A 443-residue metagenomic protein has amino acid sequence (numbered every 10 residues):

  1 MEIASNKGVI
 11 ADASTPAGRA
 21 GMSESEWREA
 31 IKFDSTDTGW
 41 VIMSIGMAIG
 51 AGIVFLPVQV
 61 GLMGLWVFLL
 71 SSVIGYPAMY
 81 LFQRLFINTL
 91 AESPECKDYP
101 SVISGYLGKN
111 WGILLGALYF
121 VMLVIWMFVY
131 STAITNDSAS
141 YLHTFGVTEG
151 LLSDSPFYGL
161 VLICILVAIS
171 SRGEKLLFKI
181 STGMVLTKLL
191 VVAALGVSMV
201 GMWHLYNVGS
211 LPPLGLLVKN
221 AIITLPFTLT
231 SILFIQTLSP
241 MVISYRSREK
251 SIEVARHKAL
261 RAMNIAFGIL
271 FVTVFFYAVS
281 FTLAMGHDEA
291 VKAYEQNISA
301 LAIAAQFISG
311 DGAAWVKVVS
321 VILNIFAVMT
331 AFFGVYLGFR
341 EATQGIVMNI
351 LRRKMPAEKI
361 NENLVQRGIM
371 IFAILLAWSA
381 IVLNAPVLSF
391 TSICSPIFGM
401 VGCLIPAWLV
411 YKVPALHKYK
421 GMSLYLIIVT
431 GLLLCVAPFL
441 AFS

Functional and structural regions predicted by a protein language model:
M1-V58, Y80-R84, L426-C435: Membrane-interface "cap" regions at the ends of multi-pass membrane proteins
S35-V54, V58, Y119-L123, L195-W203 (+3 more regions): Hydrophobic, membrane-embedded alpha-helices of multi-pass small-molecule transporters
P57-N88, P100, W111: Extracellular loop-to-transmembrane helix junctions
V73-F82, M127, K188-S198, R261-E289 (+2 more regions): Selective recognition of specific alpha-helical transmembrane segments in multi-pass small-molecule
L81-L90, C96-V102, Y106-E149, V321-I346: Hydrophobic transmembrane alpha-helices that form the core helical bundles of multi-pass secondary transporters
P94-K109, L270-V328: TM-loop-TM module centered on a large, flexible mid-protein loop between adjacent transmembrane helices in multi-pass
I134, S138, P156, L160-M199 (+2 more regions): Membrane-interface loop-to-helix entry segments
S170, L186-P213, L229-Q236, I405-H417 (+1 more regions): Hydrophobic alpha-helical segments and their helix-loop junctions in multi-pass secondary transporters
